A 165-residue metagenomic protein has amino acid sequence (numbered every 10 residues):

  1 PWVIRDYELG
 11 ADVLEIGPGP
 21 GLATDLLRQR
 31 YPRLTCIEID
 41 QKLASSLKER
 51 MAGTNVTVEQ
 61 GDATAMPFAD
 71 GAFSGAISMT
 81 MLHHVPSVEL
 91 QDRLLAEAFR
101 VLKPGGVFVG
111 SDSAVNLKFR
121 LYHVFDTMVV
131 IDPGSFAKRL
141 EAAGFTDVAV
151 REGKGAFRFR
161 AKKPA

Functional and structural regions predicted by a protein language model:
P1-A11: Conserved alpha-helix/loop element of class I SAM-dependent methyltransferases that forms part of the SAM/SAH-binding
L14, G19-A65: Class I SAM-dependent methyltransferase SAM/SAH-binding core
E38-Q41, L90, S113: Short beta->alpha hinge that forms the Motif I/post-I loop of the SAM-binding pocket
I77: A conserved beta-strand element that flanks and buttresses the S-adenosyl-L-methionine
T80-H84: Short catalytic micro-motifs in class I SAM-dependent methyltransferases
D92-P104: A short glycine-rich, Lys/Arg-flanked "PGG" loop and its adjoining helix->strand segment in the class I
V107-R160: C-terminal alpha-helical "lid/dimerization" subdomain adjacent to the S-adenosyl-L-methionine
